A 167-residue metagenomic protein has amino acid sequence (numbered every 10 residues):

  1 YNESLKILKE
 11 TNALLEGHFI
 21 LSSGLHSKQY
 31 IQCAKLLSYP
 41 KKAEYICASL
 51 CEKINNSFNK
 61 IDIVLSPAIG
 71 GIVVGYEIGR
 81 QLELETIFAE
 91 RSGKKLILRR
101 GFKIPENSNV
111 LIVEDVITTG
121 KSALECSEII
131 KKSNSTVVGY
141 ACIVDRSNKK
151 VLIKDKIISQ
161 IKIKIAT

Functional and structural regions predicted by a protein language model:
Y1-I7, S127-T167: PRPP-dependent phosphoribosyltransferase catalytic core
Y1-S57: Active-site-facing substrate-recognition patch
E52, N56, Y76, R80 (+2 more regions): Short, well-ordered alpha-helices that flank and scaffold nucleotide-derived cofactor binding pockets
N59-A68: Short glycine-rich phosphate-binding loop at a beta-alpha junction
K60, P105-N107, I153: Residue-level preference for short coil/turn positions at secondary-structure junctions
D62, S108, V138: Conserved acidic residues
V74-L111, T119-L124: Short, glycine/charge-rich flexible loops or terminal/linker lids adjacent to PRPP-binding catalytic cores
